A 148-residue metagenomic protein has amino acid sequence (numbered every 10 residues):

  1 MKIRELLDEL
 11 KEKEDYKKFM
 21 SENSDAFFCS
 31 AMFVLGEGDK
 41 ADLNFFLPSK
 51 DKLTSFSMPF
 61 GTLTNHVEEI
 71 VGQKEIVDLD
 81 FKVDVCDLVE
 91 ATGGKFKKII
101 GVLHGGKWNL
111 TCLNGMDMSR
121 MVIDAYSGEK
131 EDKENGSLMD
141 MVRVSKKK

Functional and structural regions predicted by a protein language model:
M1-K148: Long, terminal "pre-/pro-" and other extracytoplasmic accessory regions that lie outside the mature folded/catalytic
